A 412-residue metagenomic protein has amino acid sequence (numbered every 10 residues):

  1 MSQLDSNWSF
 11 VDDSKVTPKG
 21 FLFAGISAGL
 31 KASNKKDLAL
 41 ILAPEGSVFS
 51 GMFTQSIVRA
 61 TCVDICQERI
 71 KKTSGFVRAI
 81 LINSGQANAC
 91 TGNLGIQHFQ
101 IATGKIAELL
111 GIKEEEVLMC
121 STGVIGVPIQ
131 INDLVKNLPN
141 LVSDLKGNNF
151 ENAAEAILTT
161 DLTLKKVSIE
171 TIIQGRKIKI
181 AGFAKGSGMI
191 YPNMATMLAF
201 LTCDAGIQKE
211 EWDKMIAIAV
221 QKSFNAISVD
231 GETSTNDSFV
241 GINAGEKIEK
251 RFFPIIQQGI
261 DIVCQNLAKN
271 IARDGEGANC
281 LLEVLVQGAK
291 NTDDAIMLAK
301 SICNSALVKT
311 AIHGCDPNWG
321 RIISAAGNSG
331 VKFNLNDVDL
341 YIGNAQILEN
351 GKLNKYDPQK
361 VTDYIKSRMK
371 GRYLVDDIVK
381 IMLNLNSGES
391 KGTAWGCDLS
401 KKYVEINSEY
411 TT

Functional and structural regions predicted by a protein language model:
S2-N83, N88-Q97, A107-T412: A structural signal for small-residue-enriched, beta-sheet-centric alpha/beta enzyme cores and oligomeric scaffold folds
T103: Generic structural marker for isolated residues within well-ordered, non-membrane alpha-helices of soluble domains
